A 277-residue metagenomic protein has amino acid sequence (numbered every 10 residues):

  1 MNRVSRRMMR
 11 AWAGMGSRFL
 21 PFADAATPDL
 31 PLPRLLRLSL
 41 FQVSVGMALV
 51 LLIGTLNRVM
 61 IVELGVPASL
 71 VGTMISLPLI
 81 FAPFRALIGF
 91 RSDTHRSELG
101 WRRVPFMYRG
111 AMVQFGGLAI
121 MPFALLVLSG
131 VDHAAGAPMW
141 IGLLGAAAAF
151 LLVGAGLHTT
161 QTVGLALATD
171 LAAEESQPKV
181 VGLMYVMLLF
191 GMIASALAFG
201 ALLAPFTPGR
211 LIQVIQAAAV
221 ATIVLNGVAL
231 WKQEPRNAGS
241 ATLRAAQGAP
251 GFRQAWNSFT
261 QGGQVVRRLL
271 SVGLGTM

Functional and structural regions predicted by a protein language model:
N2-L243, G251-M277: Membrane-embedded alpha-helical bundles of multi-pass transporters/translocases, especially carrier/permease families
